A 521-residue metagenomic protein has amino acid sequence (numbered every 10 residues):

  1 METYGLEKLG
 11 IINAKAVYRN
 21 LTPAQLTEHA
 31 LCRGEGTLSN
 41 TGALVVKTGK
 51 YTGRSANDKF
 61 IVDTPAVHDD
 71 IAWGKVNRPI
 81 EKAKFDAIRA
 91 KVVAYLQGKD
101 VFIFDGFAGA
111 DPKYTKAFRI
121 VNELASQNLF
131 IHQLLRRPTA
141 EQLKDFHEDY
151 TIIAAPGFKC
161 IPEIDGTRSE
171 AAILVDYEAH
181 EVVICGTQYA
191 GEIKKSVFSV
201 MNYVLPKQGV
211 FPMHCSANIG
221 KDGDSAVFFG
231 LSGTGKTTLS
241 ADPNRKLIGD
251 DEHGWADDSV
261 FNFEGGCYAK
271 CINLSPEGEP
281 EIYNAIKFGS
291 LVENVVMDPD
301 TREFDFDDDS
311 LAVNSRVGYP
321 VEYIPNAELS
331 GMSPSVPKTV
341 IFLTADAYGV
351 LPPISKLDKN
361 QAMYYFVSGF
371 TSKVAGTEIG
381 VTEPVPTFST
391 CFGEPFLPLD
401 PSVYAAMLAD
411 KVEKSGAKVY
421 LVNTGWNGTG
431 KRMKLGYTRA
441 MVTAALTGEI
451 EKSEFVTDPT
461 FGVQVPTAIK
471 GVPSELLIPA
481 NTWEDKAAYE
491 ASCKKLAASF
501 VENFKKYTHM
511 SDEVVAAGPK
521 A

Functional and structural regions predicted by a protein language model:
M1-K144: N-terminal accessory targeting/assembly segments
E2-G42, K50-Y51, P206, H214-L231 (+4 more regions): Glycine-rich, often acidic-flanked micro-motifs that create phosphate/phosphodiester-binding or positioning elements
H68-W73, D176-E181, V385-C391: Gly-rich Lys/Arg/Thr-decorated short loops/hinges at beta-loop-alpha junctions or inter-strand turns that position
A155-V204: Charged, amphipathic alpha-helical linker segments immediately N-terminal to NTP-binding catalytic cores
K236: Conserved lysine of the Walker
L239: Hydrophobic positions on the alpha1 helix immediately C-terminal to the Walker A/P-loop
L476, N481-A521: Generic C-terminus detector
